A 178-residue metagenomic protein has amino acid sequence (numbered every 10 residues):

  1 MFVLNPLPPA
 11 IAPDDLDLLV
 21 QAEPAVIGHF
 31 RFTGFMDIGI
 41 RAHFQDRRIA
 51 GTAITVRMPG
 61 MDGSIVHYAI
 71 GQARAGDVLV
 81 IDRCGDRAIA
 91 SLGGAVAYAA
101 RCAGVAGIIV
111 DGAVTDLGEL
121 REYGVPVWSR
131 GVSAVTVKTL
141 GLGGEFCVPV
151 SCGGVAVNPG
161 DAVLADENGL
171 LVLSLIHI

Functional and structural regions predicted by a protein language model:
M1-P59, G71: Intrinsically disordered, low-complexity regions enriched in acidic/Ser/Thr/Pro/Gln residues
T33, A88-S91, T136-L140: Cofactor-binding active-site loop characterized by glycine-rich and histidine/acidic residues
I38-I40, M58, V80-D82, A90 (+3 more regions): General beta-strand structural signal in soluble alpha/beta enzymes
Y68-G112: Extracellular/luminal Protease-associated
V110, L117-G160, A165: A contiguous pocket-lining binding segment that forms or flanks enzyme active sites
G169-L170: Channel- or pocket-lining gating/hinge segments that regulate access to a cavity or pore
I176-I178: Conserved small/polar residues in nucleotide/adenosyl-binding loops
